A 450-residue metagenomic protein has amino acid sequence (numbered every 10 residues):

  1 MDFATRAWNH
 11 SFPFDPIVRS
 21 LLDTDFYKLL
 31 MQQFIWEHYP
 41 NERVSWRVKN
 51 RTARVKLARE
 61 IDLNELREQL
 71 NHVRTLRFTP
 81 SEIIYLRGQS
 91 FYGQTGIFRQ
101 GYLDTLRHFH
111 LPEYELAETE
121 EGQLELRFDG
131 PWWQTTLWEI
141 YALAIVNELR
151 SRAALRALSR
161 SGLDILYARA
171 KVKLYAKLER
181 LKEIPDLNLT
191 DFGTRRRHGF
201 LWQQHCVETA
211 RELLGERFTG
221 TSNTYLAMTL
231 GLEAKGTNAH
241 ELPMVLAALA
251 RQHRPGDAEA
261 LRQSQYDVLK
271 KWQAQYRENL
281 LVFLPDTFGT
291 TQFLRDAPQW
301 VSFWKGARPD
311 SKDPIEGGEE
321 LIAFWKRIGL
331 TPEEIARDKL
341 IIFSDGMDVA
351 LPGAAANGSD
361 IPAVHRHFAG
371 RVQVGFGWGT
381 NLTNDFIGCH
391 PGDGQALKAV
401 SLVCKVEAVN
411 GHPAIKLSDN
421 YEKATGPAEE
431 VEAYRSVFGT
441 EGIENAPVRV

Functional and structural regions predicted by a protein language model:
M1-Y266, Q273-A274, C389-A396, S401-V450: Ordered alpha/beta subdomains of enzyme catalytic regions
Q123-E125, L189-D191, E233-K235, L280-V282 (+5 more regions): Structural preference for beta-strand elements that scaffold enzyme active sites
A227, A307, V364: Conserved, mostly hydrophobic/aromatic
L230-L330: Glycine- and Gly-Pro-enriched alpha-helical subdomains that act as flexible, kink-prone "lid/hinge" or packing modules
D310-K312, K339-M347, P352-A356, F376-N381: Glycine-rich beta-strand-to-loop/alpha-helix junction loops that act as flexible
I315-I322, R337-L340, P362: Catalytic core segments in nucleotide and nucleic-acid processing enzymes
M347-R371, N384-F386: Catalytic cores of alpha/beta
